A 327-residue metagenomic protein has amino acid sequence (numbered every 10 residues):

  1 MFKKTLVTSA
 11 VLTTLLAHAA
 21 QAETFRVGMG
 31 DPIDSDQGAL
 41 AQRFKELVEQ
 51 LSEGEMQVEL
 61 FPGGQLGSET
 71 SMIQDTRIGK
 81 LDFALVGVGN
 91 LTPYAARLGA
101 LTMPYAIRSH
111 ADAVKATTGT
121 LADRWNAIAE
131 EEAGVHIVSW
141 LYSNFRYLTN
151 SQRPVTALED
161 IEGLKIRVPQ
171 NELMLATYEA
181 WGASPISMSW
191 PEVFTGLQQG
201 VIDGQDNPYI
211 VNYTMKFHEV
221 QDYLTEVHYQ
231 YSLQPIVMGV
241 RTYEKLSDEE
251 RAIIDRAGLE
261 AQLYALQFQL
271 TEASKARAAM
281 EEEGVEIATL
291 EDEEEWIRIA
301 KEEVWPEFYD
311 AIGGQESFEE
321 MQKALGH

Functional and structural regions predicted by a protein language model:
M1-V7: Bacterial N-terminal signal peptides that target proteins for export
V7-L16: Hydrophobic helical h-region of N-terminal Sec-dependent signal peptides in bacterial secretory/periplasmic proteins
V11-L12, E23-D112, L121-H327: N-terminal secretory/targeting leader peptides
L16-A22: Sec/Tat signal peptide C-region and signal peptidase I cleavage site
